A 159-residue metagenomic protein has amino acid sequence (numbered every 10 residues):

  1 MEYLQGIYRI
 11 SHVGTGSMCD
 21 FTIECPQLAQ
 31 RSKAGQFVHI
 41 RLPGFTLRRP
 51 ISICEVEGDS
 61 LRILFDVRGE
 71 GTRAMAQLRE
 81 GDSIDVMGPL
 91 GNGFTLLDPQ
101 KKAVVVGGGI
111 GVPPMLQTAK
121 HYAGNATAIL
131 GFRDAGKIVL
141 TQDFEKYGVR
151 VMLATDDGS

Functional and structural regions predicted by a protein language model:
M1-E80: Ferredoxin-reductase
E70-S159: FNR/FR-type flavoprotein reductase catalytic core
